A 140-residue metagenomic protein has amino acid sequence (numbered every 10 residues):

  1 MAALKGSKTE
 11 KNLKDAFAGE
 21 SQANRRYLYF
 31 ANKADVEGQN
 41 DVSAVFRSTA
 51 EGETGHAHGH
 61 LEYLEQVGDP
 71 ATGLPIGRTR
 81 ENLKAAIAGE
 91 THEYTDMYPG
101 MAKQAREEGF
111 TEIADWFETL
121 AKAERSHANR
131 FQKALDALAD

Functional and structural regions predicted by a protein language model:
M1-D140: Non-heme di-metal
